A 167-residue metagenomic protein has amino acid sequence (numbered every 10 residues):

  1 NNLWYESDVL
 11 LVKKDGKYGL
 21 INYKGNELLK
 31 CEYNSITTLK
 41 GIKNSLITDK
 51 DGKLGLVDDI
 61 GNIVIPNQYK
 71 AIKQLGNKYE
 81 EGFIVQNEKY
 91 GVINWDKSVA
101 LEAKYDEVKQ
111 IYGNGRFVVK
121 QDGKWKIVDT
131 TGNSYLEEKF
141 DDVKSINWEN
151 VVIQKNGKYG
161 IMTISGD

Functional and structural regions predicted by a protein language model:
N1-D167: Residue-level detector of conserved, function-critical positions
